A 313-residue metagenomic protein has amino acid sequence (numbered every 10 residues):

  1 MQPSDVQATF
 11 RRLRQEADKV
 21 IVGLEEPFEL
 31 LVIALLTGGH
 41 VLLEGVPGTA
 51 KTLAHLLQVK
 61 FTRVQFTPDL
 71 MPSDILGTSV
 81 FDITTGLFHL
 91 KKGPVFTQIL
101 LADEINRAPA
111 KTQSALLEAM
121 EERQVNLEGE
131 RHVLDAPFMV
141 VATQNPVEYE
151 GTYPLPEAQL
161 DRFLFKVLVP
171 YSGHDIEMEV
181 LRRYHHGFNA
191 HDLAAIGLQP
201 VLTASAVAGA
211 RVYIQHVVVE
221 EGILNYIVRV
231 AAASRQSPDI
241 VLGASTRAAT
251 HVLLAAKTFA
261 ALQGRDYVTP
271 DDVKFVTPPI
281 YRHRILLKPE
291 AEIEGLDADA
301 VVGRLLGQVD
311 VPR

Functional and structural regions predicted by a protein language model:
P3-V46: Pre-Walker A (pre-P-loop) alpha-helix and adjacent loop at the N terminus of AAA/AAA+ ATPase modules, a conserved
L30-I33, F81-L101: Conserved alpha-helical scaffold flanking the Walker A/P-loop in AAA+ ATPase domains
V32-T67: Walker A/P-loop
E44, V59-S73, E128-A136: Short beta-strand-centered segment that lines the nucleotide-binding/catalytic pocket of NTP-utilizing
G45, D103-E104, A115: Walker B catalytic acidic pair
V46, I75, T143: P-loop (Walker A) phosphate-binding loop of NTP-binding proteins
D82-L87, A108, T112, M120-H216 (+1 more regions): Canonical AAA+ ATPase core
S234-R313: C-terminal engagement/docking regions of AAA+ P-loop ATPases
